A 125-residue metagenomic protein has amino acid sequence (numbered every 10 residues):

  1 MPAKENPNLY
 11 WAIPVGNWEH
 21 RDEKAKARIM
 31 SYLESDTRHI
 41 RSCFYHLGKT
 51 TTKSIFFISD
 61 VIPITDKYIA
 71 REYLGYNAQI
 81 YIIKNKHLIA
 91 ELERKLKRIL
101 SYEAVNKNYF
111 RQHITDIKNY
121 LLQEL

Functional and structural regions predicted by a protein language model:
E5-L47: Compact nucleic-acid interaction/catalytic patches
I29-L125: C-terminal terminal-subdomain/extension
